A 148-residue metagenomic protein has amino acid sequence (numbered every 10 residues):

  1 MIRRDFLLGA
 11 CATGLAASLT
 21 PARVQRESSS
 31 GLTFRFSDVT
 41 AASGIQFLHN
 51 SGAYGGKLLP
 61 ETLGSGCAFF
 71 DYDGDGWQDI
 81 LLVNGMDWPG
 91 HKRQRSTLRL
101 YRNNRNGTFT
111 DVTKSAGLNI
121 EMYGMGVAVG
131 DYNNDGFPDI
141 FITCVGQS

Functional and structural regions predicted by a protein language model:
M1-S148: Acidic, glycine/proline-rich Ca2+-coordinating loop motifs
